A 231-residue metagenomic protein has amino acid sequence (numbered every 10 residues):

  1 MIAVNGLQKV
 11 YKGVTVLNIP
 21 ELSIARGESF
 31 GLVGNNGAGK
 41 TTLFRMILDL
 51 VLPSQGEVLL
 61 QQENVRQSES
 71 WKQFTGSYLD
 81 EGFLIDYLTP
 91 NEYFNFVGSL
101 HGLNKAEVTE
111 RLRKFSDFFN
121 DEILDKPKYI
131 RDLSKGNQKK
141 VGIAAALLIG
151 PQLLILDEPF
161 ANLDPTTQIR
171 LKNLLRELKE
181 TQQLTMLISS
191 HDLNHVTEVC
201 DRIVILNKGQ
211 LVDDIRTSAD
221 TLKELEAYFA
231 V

Functional and structural regions predicted by a protein language model:
I2, L17-I19: Conserved structural motif at the start of ABC-family nucleotide-binding domains
L48: Helix-to-loop junction immediately C-terminal to a conserved catalytic motif
G56-W71: Conserved ABC transporter NBD signature motif
L154-E158: Catalytic Walker B motif of ABC-type/P-loop ATPase nucleotide-binding domains
P165-T167: Helix N-cap at the start of a conserved alpha-helix in ABC-type nucleotide-binding domains
S190-H191: H-loop/switch region of ABC-family ATPase nucleotide-binding domains
